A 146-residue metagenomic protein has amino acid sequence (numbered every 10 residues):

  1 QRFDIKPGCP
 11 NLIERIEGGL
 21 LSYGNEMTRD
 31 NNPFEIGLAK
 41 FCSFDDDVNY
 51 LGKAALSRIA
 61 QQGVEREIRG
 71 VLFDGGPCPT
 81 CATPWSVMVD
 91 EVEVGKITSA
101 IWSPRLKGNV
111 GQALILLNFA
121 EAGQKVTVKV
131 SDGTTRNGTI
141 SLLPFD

Functional and structural regions predicted by a protein language model:
Q1-D146: Conserved, structured C-terminal
